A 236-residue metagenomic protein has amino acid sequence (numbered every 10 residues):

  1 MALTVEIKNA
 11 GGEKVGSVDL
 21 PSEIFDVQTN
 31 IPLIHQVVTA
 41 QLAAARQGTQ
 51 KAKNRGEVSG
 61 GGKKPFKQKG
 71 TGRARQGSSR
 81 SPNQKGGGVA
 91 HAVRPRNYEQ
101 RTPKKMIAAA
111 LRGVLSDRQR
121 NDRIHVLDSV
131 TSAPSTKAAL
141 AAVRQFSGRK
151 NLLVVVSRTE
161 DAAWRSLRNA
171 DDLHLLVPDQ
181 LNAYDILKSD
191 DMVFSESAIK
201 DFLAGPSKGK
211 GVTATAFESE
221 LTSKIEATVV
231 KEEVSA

Functional and structural regions predicted by a protein language model:
M1-Q47, V93-A236: Extended polybasic, low-complexity segments that bind anionic RNA or targeting/receptor surfaces
G48-A52: A short, aromatic/hydrophobic, helix- or strand-capping loop or linear motif that either lines the entrance/gate
K53-A92: Glycine/serine-rich anion-binding loops at beta->alpha junctions that coordinate negatively charged ligand groups
